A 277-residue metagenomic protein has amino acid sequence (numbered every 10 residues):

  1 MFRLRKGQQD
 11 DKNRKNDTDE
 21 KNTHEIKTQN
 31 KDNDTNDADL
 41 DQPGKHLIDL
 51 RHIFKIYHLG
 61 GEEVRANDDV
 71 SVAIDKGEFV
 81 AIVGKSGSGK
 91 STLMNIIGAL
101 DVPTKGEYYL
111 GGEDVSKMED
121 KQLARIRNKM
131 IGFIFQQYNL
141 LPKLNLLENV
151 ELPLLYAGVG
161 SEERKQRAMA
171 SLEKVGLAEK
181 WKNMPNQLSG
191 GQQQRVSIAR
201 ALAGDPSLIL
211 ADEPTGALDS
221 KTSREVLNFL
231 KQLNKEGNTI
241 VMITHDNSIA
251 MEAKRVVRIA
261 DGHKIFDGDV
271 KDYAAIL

Functional and structural regions predicted by a protein language model:
F2-P43: Pre-NBD coupling/linker segments of ABC/ABC-like ATPases
L47-A260, K264: ABC family nucleotide-binding domain
H263-L277: Conserved beta-strand-loop-alpha-helix hinge in the C-terminal portion of ABC ATPase nucleotide-binding domains
